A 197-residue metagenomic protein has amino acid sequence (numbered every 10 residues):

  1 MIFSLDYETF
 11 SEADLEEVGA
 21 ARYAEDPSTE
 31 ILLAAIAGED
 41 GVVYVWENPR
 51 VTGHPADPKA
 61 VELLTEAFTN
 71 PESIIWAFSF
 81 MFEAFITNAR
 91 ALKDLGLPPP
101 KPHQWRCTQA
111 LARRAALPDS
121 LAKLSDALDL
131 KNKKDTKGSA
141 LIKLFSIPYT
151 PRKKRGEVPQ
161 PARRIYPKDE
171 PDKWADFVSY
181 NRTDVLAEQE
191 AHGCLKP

Functional and structural regions predicted by a protein language model:
M1-T29: Entry/capping segment at the start of metal-dependent catalytic domains with acidic active-site entry clusters
I31, I36, D40-E62, F68 (+1 more regions): Active-site-proximal helix-loop-helix substrate-binding element of RNase H-like nuclease domains
